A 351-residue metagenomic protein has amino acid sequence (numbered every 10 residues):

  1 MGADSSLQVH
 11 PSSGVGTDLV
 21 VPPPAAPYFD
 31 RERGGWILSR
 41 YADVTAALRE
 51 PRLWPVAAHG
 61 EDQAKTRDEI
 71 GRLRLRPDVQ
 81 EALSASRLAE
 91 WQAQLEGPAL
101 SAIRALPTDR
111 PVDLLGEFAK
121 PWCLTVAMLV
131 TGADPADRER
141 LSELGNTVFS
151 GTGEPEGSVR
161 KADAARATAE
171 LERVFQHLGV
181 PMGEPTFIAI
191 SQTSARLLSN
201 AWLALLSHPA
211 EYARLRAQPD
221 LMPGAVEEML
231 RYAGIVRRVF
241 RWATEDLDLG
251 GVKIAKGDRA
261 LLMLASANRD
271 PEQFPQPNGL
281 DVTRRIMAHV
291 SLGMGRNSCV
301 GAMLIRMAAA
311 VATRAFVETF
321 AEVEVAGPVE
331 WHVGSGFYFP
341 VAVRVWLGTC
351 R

Functional and structural regions predicted by a protein language model:
M1-R351: Cytochrome P450
